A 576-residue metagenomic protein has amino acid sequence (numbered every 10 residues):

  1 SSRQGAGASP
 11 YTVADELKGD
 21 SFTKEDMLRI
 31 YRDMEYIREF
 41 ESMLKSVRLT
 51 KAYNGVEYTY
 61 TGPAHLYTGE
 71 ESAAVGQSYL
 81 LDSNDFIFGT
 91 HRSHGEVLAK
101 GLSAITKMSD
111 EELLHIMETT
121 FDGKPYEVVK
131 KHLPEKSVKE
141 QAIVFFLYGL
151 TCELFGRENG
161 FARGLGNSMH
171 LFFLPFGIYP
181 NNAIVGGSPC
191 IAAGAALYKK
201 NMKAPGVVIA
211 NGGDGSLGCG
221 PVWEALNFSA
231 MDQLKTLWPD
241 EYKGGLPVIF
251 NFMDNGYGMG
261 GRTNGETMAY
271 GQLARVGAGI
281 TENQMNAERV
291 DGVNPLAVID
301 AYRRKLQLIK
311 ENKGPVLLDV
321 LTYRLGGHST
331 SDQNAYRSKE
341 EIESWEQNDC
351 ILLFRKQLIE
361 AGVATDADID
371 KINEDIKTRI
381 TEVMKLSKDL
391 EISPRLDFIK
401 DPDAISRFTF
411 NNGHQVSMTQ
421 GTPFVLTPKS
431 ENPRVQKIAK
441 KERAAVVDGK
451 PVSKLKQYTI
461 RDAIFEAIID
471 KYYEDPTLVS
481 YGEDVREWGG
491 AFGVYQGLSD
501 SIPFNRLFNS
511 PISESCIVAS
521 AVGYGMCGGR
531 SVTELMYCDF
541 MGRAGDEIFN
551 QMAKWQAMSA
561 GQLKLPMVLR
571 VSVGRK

Functional and structural regions predicted by a protein language model:
S1-A73, L113-H115, P125-Y126, P134 (+1 more regions): Conserved acidic/glycine
S46, G55-V248, G258-Q284, V522 (+1 more regions): Cofactor-binding active-site loop characterized by glycine-rich and histidine/acidic residues
I87-T90, R163-G164, A193, A210 (+6 more regions): General beta-strand structural signal in soluble alpha/beta enzymes
S93, R157-F161, L165, G265-L273 (+5 more regions): Short glycine-enriched loops at secondary-structure junctions
H94-L98, L217-C219, G256-G260, P295-V298 (+6 more regions): Flexible loop/turn segments at secondary-structure boundaries
L174-D389, K576: Glycine-rich ThDP/TPP pyrophosphate-binding loop and its adjacent helix/strand module within ThDP-dependent enzymes
V446-V447, I460-R461, L565-K576: Cofactor-binding beta-sheet edge motifs in enzyme active sites
